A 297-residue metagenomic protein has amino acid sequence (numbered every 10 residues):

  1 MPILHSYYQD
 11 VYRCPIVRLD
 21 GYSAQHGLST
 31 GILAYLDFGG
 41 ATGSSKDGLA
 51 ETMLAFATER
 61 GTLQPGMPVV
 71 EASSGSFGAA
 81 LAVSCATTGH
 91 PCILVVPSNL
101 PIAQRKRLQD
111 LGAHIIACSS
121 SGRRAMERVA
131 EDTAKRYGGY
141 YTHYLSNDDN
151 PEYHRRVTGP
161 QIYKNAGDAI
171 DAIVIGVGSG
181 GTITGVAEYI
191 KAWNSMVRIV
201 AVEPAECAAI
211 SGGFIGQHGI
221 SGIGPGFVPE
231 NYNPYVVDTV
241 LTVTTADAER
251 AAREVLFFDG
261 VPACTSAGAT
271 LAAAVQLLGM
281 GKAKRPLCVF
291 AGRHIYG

Functional and structural regions predicted by a protein language model:
M1-G297: PLP-dependent amino-acid enzyme catalytic core
